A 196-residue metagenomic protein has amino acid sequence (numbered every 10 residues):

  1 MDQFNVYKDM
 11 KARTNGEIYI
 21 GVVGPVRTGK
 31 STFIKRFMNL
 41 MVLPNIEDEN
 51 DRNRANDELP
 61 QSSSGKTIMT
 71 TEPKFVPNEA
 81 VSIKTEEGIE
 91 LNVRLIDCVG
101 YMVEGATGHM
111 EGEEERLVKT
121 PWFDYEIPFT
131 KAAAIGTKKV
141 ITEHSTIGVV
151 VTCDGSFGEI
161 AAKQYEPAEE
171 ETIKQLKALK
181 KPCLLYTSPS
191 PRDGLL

Functional and structural regions predicted by a protein language model:
Q3-E113: Conserved G1/Walker A P-loop phosphate-binding module
T85-G88, V140-E143, L176-L179: Conserved catalytic network of the ASCE P-loop NTPase/AAA+ motor domain
G105-A106, E159-A162: Conserved ATPase-coupling elements of RecA-like P-loop NTPase cores
E111-I127, K131-G155: Inter-motif core of Ras-like GTPase G domains
F129, T137, T172-A178: Substrate-engagement module of ASCE P-loop NTPases
I147-T152, A178-L185: Conserved beta-strand/loop subsegment of P-loop NTPase cores
D154, K163-Q164, E170-E171, R192: Non-transmembrane, aqueous-exposed alpha-helical and coiled segments at domain scale
Y186-L196: Single conserved hydrophobic/aromatic residue that forms the stacking wall/gate of nucleotide- or nucleobase-binding
